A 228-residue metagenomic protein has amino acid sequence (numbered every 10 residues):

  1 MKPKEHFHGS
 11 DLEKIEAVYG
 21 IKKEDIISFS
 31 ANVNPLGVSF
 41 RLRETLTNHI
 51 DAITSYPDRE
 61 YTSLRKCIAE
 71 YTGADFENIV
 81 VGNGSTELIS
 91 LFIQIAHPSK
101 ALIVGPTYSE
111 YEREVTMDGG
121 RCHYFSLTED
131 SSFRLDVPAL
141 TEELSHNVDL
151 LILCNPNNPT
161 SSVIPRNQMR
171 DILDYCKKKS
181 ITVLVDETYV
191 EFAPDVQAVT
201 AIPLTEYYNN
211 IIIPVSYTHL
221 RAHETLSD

Functional and structural regions predicted by a protein language model:
M1-S55: N-terminal "arm"/small-domain region of PLP-dependent enzymes with the aminotransferase-like
R65-K100: Phosphate-binding glycine-rich loop
Q94-L153: PLP-dependent aminotransferase-like
D118, K178-K179, Y208: Helix C-cap/helix->beta junction micro-motif
S131-A193: Active-site phosphate-binding strand-loop segment of PLP-dependent enzymes
A198-Y217: Conserved active-site segment immediately N-terminal to the catalytic lysine that forms the internal aldimine
T218-T225: Conserved small/polar residues in nucleotide/adenosyl-binding loops
